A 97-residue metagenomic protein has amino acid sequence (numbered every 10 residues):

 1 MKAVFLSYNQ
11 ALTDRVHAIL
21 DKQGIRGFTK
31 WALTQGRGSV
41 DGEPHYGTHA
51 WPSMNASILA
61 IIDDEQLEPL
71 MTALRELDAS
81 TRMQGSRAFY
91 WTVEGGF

Functional and structural regions predicted by a protein language model:
M1-F97: Positively charged, small/polar-rich N-terminal and surface patches that mediate targeting and assembly and bind
